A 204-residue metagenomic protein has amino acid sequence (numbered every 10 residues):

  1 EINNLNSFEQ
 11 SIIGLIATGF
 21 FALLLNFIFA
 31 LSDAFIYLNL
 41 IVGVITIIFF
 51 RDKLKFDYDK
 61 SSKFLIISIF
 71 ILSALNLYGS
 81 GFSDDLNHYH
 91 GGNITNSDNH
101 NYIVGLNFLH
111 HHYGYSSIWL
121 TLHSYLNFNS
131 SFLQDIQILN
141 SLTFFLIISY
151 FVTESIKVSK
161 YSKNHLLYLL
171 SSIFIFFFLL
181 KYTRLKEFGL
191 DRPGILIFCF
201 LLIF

Functional and structural regions predicted by a protein language model:
E1-F56: Membrane-embedded, hydrophobic transmembrane alpha-helices
I2-L15, S61-K63, K160-L170: Membrane-interfacial loop-to-transmembrane alpha-helix junctions, especially the N-terminal start
Q10-T18, L40-T46, Q137-S155, F198: Transmembrane alpha-helical segments of multi-pass membrane glycosylation machinery that act on lipid-linked glycans
N26-I36, F82-D84, T183-P193: Membrane-interface catalytic loops of GT-C/OST-like multi-pass glycosylation enzymes that act
T46, S61-D85, F176-L179: Transmembrane signal-anchor helices characteristic of membrane glycosylation enzymes that use polyprenol
S73-L167, Y182-E187: Active-site lumenal/periplasmic loops and adjacent helix-entry segments of GT-C-fold, multi-pass membrane
Y168-F178: Transmembrane and membrane-interface helices of multi-pass, inner-membrane envelope-modifying transferases
F174-I175, P193-F204: Specific aromatic-rich, kink-prone transmembrane helix
